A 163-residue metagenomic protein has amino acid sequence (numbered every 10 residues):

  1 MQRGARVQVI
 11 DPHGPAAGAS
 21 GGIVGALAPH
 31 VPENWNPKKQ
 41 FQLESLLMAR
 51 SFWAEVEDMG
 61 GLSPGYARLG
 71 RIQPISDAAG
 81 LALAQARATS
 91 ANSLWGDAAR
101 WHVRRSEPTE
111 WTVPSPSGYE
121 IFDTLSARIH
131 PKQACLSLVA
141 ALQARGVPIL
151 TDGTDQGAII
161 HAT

Functional and structural regions predicted by a protein language model:
M1-Q8: N-terminal Rossmann-like FAD-binding beta1-loop-alpha1 element of flavoenzymes
V9-H13: Conserved acidic E/D residue at the C-terminus of a beta-strand in Rossmann-like folds
G14-R71, L81-A91: Conserved FAD-binding subdomain of flavin-dependent enzymes
E57-M59, S63-R145: Flavin (FAD/FMN) cofactor-binding and adjacent substrate-gating region of FAD-dependent oxidoreductase domains
P148-I159: A conserved short coil-to-beta-strand element within the FAD-binding core of flavoproteins
A162-T163: Short, well-ordered coil/turn residues at beta-beta hairpins and beta-strand->alpha-helix junctions within
